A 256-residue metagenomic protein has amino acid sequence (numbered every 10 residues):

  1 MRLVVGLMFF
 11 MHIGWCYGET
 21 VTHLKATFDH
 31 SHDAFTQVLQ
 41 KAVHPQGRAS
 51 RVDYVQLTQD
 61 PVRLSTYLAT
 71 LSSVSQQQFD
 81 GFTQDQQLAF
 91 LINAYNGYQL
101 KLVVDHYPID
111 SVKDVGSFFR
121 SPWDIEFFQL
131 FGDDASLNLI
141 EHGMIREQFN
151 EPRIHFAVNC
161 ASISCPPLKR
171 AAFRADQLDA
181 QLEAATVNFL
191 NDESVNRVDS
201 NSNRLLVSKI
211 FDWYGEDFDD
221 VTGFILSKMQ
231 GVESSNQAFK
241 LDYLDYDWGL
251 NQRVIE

Functional and structural regions predicted by a protein language model:
M1-V4: Positively charged n-region of N-terminal signal peptides that target proteins for export
L7-M8, R253: Intrinsically disordered, low-complexity regulatory segments enriched in acidic/serine/proline/glutamine/glycine
M11-I13: N-terminal signal peptide c-region/cleavage motif recognized by signal peptidases
E19-I92, N96-E256: Interaction/scaffold regions that mediate signaling and macromolecular assembly across diverse proteins
